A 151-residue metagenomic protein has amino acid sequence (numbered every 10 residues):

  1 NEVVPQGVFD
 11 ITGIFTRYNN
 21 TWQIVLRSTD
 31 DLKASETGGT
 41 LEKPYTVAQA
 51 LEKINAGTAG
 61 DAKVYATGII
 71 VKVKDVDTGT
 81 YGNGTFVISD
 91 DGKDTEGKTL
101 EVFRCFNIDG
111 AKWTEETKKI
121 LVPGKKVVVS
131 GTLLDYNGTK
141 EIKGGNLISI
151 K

Functional and structural regions predicted by a protein language model:
N1-K151: OB-fold single-stranded nucleic acid-binding module
